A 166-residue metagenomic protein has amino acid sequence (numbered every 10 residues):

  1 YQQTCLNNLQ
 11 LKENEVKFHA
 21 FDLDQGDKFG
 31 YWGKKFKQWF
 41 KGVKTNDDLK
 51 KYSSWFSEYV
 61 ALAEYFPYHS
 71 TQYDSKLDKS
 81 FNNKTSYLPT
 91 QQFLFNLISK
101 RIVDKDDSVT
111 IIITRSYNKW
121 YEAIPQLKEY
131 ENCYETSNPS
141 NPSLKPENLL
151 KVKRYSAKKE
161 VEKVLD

Functional and structural regions predicted by a protein language model:
Y1-K100: A polyanion-binding, active-site-adjacent surface
Y65, I113-N118: Short, well-ordered beta-to-alpha junction loops that form the rim of enzyme active sites and present histidine/acidic
F81-S99, Y117-D166: C-terminal capping/extension of enzyme domains
V109-T110: Structural motif
